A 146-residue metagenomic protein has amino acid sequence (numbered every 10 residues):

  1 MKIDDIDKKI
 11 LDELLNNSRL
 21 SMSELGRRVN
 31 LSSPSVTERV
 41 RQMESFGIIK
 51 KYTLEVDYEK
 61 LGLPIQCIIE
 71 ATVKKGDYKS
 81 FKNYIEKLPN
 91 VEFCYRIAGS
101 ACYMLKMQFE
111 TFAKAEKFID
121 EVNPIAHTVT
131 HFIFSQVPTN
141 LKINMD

Functional and structural regions predicted by a protein language model:
M1-D146: A compositional/biophysical signature of low hydrophobicity enriched in polar/charged and small residues
